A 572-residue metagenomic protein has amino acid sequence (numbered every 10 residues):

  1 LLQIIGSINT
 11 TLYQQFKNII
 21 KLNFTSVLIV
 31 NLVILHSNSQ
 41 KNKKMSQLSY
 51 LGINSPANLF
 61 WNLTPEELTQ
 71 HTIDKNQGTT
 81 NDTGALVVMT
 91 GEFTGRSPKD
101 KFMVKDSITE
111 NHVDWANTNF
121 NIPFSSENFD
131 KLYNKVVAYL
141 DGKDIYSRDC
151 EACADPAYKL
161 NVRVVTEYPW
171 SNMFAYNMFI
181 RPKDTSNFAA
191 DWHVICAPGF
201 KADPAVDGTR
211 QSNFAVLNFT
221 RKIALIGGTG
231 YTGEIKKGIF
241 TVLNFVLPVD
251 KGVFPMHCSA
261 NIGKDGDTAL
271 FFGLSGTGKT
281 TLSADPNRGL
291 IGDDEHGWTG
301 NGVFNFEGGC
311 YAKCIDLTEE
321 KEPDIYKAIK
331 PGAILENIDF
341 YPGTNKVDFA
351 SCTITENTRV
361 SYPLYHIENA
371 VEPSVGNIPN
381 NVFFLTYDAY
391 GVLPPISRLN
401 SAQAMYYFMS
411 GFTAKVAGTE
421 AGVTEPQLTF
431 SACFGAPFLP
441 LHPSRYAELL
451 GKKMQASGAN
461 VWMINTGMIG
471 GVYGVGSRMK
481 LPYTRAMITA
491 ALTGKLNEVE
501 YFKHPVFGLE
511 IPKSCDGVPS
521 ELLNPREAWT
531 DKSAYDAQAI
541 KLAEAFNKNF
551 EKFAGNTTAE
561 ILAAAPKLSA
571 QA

Functional and structural regions predicted by a protein language model:
Q3, S7, T11, K21-N23 (+1 more regions): Short, positively charged and aromatic/hydrophobic N-terminal segments
M45-S186: N-terminal accessory targeting/assembly segments
S46-A85, E92, H257-L274, D285-P286 (+3 more regions): Glycine-rich, often acidic-flanked micro-motifs that create phosphate/phosphodiester-binding or positioning elements
R148, V253-A260: A short glycine-rich, hydrophobically flanked beta-strand micro-motif that places a catalytic Asp/Glu for divalent metal
G208-V246: Charged, amphipathic alpha-helical linker segments immediately N-terminal to NTP-binding catalytic cores
K279: Conserved lysine of the Walker
L282: Hydrophobic positions on the alpha1 helix immediately C-terminal to the Walker A/P-loop
E527, K532-A572: Generic C-terminus detector
